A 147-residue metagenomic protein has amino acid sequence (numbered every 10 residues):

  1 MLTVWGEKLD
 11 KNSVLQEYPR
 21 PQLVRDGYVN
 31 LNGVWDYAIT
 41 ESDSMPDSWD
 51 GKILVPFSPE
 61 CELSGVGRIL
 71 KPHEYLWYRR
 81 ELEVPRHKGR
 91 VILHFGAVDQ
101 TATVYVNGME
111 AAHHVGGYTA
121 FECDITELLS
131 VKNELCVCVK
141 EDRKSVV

Functional and structural regions predicted by a protein language model:
M1-G65, C138-S145: Accessory carbohydrate-binding/adhesion or oligomerization-edge regions at the termini of glycan-active proteins
D36-E41, R68-V147: Accessory beta-strand-rich segments of carbohydrate-active enzymes
